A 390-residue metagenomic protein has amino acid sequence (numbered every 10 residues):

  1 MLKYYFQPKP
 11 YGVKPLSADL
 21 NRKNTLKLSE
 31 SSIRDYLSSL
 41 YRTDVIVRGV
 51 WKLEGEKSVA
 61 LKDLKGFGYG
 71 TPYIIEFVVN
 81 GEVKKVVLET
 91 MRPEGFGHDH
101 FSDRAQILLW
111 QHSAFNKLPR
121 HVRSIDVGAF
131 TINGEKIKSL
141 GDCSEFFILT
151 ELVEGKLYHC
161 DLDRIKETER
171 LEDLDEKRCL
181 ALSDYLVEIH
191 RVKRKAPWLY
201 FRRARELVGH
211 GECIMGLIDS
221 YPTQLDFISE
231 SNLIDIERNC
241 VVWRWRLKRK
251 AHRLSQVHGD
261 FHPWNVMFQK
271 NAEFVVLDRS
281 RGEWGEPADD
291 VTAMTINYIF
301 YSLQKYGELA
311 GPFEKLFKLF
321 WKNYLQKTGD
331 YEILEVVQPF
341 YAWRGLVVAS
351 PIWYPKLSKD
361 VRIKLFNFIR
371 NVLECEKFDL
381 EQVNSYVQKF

Functional and structural regions predicted by a protein language model:
M1-V86, G95-I107, K117-S124, E167 (+4 more regions): Regulatory N- and C-terminal appendages and interdomain linkers associated with kinase/kinase-like NTP transferase
A60-L61, G68-P72, E76-V78, E82-G211: Conserved ATP-binding subdomain of kinase catalytic cores across diverse folds
K65-V78, V83, V87, I189 (+1 more regions): Active-site acidic catalytic loop and adjacent metal/ATP-binding pocket of ATP-dependent phosphoryl transfer enzymes
P93-E94, F147, E151-L171, I218-Q224 (+3 more regions): A glycine-centered beta->alpha junction motif in the catalytic cores of kinase/phosphotransferase enzymes
L118-S124, R191-F201, Y221-Q224, L247-A251 (+1 more regions): Surface-exposed helix-capping loop/turn segments at secondary-structure junctions
F146, E151-V153, Y185-V187, Y200-R246 (+1 more regions): Active-site catalytic-loop/activation-segment of kinase and kinase-like phosphoryl-transfer enzymes
K177, G329-Y341: All-alpha amphipathic helical-bundle segments outside canonical DNA-binding/catalytic cores that form hydrophobic
A288-T328, A342-D360: Active-site activation/catalytic loop segments of kinase-like enzymes and analogous catalytic loops in related
